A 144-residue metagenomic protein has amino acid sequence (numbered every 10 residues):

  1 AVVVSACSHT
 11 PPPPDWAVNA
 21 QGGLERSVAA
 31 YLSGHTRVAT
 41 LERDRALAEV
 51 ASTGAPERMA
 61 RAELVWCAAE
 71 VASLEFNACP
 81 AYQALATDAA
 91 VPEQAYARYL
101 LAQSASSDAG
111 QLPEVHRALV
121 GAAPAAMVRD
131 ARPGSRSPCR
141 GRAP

Functional and structural regions predicted by a protein language model:
V3-A6: C-terminal motif of bacterial Sec signal peptides marking the signal peptidase cleavage site
H9-Q21, A126-S137: TPR-adjacent "capping" and linker segments in tetratricopeptide-repeat scaffold/adaptor proteins
P12-A89: N-terminal Sec/ER secretory leader and immediately downstream segment of secreted/extracellular precursors
P92-P144: Extended amphipathic alpha-helical interaction segments
